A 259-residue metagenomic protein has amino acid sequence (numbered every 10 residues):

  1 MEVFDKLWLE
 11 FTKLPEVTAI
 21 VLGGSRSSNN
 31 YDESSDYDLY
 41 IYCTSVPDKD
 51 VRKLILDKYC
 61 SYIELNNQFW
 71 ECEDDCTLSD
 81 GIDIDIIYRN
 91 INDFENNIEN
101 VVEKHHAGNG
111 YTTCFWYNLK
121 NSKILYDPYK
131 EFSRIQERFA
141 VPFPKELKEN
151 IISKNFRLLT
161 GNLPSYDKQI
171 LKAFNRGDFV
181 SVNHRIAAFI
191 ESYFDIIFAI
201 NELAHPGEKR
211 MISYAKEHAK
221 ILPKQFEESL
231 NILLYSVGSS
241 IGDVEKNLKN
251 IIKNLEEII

Functional and structural regions predicted by a protein language model:
M1-V21: Helical scaffold of the NTase/Pol beta-like nucleotidyltransferase catalytic core
D5-L9, S25-S27, E71: A generic local structural motif
L7-W8, R52-L54, L147-N150: A short alpha-helix capping/helix-coil boundary motif
V17-Y31, Y62, P128-Q136, R176: Short N-terminal helix-initiation segments at or just after the protein's N-terminus
G24-K58, E73-R89: Catalytic metal-binding acidic patch
S27-S28, I91-D93, L203-H205: Short, solvent-exposed loop/turn segments at secondary-structure junctions
C60-A173: Conserved NTP/Mg2+-binding pocket subregion across the NTase superfamily
K130-I259: Conserved nucleotidyltransferase catalytic core and NTase-mimicking acidic/glycine-rich helix/loop elements in nucleic
